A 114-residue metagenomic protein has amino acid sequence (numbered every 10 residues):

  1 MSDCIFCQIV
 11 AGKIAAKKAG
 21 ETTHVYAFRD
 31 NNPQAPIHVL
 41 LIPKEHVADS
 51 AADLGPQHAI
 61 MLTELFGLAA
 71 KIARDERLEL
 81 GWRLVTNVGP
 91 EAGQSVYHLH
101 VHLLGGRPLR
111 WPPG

Functional and structural regions predicted by a protein language model:
M1-G114: HIT superfamily nucleotide-processing domains
